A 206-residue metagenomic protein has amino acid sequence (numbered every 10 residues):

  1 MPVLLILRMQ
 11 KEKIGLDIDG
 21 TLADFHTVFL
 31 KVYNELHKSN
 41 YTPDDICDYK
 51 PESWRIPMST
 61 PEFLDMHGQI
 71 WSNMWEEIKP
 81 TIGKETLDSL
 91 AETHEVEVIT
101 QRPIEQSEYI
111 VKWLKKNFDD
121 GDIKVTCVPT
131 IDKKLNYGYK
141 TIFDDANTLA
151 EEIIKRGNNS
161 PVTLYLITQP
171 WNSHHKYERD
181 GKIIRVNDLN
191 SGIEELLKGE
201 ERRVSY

Functional and structural regions predicted by a protein language model:
L7-F63: Active-site neighborhood of HAD-like aspartate-dependent phosphohydrolases
T21-A23, V28-F29, R102-Q106, D132 (+2 more regions): Short, solvent-exposed loop/turn segments at secondary-structure junctions
G68-V98, I104-Y109: Short, acidic loop-to-helix structural element flanking the phosphoryl-transfer center in phosphate-processing enzymes
Q101-K155: Substrate-recognition "cap/lid" segment bordering the active-site pocket of phosphatases
K124-V128, K182-S191: Short acidic-hydrophobic, aromatic-tinged amphipathic segments that line or gate anion-handling sites
K134-N136, S173-D180, E195-L197: Short, charged, surface-exposed secondary-structure boundary motifs
T141-N187: Acidic, Mg2+-coordinating phosphoryl-transfer loop and its flanking beta/alpha structural elements, shared across
